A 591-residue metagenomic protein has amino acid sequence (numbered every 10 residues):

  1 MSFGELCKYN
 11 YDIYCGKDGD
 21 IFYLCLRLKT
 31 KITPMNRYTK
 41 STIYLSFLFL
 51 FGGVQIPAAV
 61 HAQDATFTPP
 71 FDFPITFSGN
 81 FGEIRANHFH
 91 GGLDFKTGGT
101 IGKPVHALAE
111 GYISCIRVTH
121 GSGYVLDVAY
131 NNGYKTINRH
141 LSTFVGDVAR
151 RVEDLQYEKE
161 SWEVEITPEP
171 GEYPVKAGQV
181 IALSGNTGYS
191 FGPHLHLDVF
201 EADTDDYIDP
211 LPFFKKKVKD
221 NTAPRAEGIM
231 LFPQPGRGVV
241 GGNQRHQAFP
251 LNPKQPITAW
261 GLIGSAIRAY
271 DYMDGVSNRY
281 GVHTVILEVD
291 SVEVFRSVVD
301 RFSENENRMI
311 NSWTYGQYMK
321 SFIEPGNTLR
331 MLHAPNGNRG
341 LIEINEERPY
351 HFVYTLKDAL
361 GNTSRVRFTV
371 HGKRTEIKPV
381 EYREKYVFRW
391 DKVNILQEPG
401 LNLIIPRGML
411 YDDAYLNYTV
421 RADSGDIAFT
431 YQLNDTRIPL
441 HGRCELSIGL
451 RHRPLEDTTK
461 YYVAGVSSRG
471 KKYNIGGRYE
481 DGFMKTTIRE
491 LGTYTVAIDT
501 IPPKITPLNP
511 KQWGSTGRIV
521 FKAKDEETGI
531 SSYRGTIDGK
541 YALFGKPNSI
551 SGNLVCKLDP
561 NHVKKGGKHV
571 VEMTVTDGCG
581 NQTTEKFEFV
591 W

Functional and structural regions predicted by a protein language model:
A59-T136, S142-F144, W162-A177, L183-H194 (+2 more regions): Surface-exposed, glycine-biased beta-strand/turn segments
K176, K219, F232-R374, F483-T486 (+1 more regions): Long, low-complexity serine/threonine/glycine- and acidic-rich segments characteristic of extracellular
Y207-L231, G238, F295, G372-N394 (+3 more regions): Low-complexity, Pro/Ser/Thr- and charge-rich linker/hinge segments at domain boundaries
N252-I257, D435-T436, T506-W513: Short beta-strand segments of immunoglobulin-like
A259-G264, L440-E445, W513-I519: Short coil/turn motif common to extracellular beta-sandwich-like domains
A266-Y270, S447-R451, R518-E526: Short edge beta-strand/loop segments characteristic of extracellular beta-sandwich folds
I377-D391, L416-Y462: Proteolytic processing hotspots in large secreted/extracellular or virion-associated proteins and select intracellular
R437-L491, S532-R534, K540-A542: Proteolytic-maturation and junctional protease-sensitive modules
